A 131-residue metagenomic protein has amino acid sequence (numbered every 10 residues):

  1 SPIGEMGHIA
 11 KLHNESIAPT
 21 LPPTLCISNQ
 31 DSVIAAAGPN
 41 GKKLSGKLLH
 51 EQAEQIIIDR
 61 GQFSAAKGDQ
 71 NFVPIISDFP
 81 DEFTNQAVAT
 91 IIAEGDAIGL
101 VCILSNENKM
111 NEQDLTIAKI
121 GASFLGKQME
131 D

Functional and structural regions predicted by a protein language model:
P2-T20, S45-Q55, F63-A66, L100 (+1 more regions): Juxtadomain coupling helices with adjacent low-complexity linkers
N14-P80: Structured interaction and signal-relay segments at domain junctions
D31, T90, S105: Residues that line or immediately flank small-molecule/substrate-binding pockets and catalytic motifs
A36, G99-L100: Short glycine-/small-residue motifs
F79, F83, M110-Q113: Short amphipathic alpha-helical interaction segments
N85-I92: A short, aliphatic-rich beta-strand micro-motif
